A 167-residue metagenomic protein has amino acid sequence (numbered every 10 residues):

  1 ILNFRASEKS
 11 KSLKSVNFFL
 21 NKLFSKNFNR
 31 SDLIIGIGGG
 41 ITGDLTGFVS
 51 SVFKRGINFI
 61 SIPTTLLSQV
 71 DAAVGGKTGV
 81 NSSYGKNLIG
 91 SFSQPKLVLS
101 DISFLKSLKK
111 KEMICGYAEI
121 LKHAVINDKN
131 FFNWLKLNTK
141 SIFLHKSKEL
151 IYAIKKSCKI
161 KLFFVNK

Functional and structural regions predicted by a protein language model:
I1-L33, K122: ATP/NTP phosphate-donor binding region
L2, G36-I37, I62: Structural motif
S12, G40, D101: Conserved RecA-like P-loop NTPase ATPase core
L13, N17, K111, V125-I126 (+1 more regions): Alpha-helix N-cap/helix-start motif at coil-to-helix transitions, marked by capping-box chemistry
L20, A118, K136, C158-L162: Amphipathic, well-packed alpha-helical segments that form the structural scaffold of globular domains
D32-S51: Glycine/serine-rich anion-binding loops at beta->alpha junctions that coordinate negatively charged ligand groups
G47-S141: A glycine/threonine-rich phosphate-anchoring loop and its flanking beta-alpha core in nucleotide/phosphate-binding
S141-K167: Active-site segments that bind and position negatively charged phosphate/pyrophosphate groups
